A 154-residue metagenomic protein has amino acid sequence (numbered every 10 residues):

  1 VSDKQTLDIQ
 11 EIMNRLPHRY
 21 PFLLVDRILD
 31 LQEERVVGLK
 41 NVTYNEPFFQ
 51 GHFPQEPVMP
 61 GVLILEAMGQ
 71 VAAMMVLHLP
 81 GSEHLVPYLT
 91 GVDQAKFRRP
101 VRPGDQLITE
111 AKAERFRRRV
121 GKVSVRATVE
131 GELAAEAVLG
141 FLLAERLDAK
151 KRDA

Functional and structural regions predicted by a protein language model:
S2-K4, R35-V37, V101-D105, K112-A154: HotDog/MaoC-like acyl-thioester-processing domains
S2-L29, V36, K150: Flexible, low-complexity linker/boundary loops enriched in proline and small hydrophobic residues that flank enzymatic
D3-T6, A72-I108, A134-E136, F141-A144: Hydrophobic beta-strand-centered segment that forms part of the acyl-chain substrate-binding groove
L16, Q32, E46, A72-L79: Short amphipathic alpha-helical segments enriched in hydrophobics
R19-M59: Catalytic strand-loop segment that frames the active site of acyl-thioester-processing enzymes
L24-R27, G91, K96, E110-K112 (+2 more regions): Residues located in well-ordered beta-strands
I28, M59-E83: Active-site helix/loop of acyl-thioester processing domains in fatty-acid/polyketide metabolism, spanning hotdog-fold
E46, E66, E136: Acidic-residue sensor for enzyme active/binding pockets
